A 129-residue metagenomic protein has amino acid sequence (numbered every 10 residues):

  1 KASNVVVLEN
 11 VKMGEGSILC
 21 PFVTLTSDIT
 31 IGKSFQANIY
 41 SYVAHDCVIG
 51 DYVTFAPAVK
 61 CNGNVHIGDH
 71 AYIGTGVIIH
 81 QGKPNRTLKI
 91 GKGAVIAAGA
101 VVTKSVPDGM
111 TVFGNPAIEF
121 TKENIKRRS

Functional and structural regions predicted by a protein language model:
K1-F35: Extended, small-residue-rich solenoid/repeat segments and analogous flexible loops that form exposed scaffolds
N4-V5, V23, S41, V59 (+1 more regions): Conserved short-loop catalytic and cofactor-binding motifs
E9, S27, H45, Q81 (+1 more regions): Residues on the solvent-exposed faces and adjacent turns of beta-rich solenoids used to engage binding targets
T26-G68: Histidine/lysine/aspartate-rich catalytic loop segments that bind and position anionic ligands
G50-D51, A56-S129: Glycine-rich hexapeptide-repeat left-handed beta-helix
